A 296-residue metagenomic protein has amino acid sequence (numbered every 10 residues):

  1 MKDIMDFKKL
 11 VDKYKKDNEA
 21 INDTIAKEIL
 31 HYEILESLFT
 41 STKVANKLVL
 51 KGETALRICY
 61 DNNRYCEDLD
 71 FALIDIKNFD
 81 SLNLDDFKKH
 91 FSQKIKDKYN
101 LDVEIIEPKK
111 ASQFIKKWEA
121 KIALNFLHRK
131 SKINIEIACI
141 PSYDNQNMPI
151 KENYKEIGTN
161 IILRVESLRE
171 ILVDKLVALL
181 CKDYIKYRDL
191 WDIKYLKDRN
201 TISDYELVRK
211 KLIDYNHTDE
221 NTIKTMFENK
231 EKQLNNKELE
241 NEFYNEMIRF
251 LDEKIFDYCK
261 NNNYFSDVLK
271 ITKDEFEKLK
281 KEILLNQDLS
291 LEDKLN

Functional and structural regions predicted by a protein language model:
M1-L48, C59-N63, I74-N296: Structured mid-to-C-terminal alpha-helical surface segments
L50-T54: Glycine-rich beta-strand-to-loop/alpha-helix junction loops that act as flexible
C66: Anion-coordinating catalytic cores for phosphoryl-, nucleotidyl-, and glycosidic chemistry
F71: Structural signature of FAD isoalloxazine-binding scaffolds in flavoprotein oxidoreductases
